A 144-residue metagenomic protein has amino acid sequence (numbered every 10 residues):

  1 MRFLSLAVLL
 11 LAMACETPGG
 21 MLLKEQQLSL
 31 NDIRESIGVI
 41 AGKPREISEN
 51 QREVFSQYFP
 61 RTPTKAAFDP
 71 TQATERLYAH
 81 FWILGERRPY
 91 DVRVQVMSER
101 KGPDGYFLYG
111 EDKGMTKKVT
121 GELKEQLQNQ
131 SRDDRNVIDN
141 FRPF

Functional and structural regions predicted by a protein language model:
M1-V8: Sec-dependent signal peptide recognition, specifically the positively charged N-region followed immediately by
V8-L9, A41: Alpha-helix C-terminal capping segments
L11-A14: C-terminal motif of bacterial Sec signal peptides marking the signal peptidase cleavage site
E16-F144: Ser/Thr-rich, low-complexity intrinsically disordered terminal regions
